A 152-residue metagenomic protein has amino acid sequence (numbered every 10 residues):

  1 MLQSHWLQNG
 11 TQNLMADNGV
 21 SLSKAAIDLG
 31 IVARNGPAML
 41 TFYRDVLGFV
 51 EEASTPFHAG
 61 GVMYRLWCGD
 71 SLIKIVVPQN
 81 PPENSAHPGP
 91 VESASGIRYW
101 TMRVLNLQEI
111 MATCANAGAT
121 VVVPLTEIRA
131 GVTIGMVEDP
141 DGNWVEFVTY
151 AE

Functional and structural regions predicted by a protein language model:
L2-L40, I97-M102, A151-E152: N-terminal beta-strand motif that seeds the catalytic metal site of vicinal oxygen chelate
N13-L14, A59-G60, P82-P88: A short, acidic/glycine-rich surface segment
D17-N18, E52, A86-P90: Short, P/G- and charge-enriched loop/turn segments at secondary-structure junctions
S23, G30-I73: Core segments of cupin and vicinal oxygen chelate
A33-P37, E92-W144: Vicinal oxygen chelate
R65-G69, V137-P140, Y150: Active-site beta-strand termini and strand-to-loop segments that position acidic
F147: Short glycine-/small-residue motifs
